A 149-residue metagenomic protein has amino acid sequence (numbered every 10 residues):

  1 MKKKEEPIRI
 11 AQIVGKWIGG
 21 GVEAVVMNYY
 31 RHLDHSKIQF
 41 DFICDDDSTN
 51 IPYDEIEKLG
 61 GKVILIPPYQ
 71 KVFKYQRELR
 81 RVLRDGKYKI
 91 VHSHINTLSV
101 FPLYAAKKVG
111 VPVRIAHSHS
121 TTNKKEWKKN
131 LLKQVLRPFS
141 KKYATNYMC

Functional and structural regions predicted by a protein language model:
M1-C149: Membrane-interface segments of envelope glycosyltransferases acting on lipid-linked substrates or membrane lipids
